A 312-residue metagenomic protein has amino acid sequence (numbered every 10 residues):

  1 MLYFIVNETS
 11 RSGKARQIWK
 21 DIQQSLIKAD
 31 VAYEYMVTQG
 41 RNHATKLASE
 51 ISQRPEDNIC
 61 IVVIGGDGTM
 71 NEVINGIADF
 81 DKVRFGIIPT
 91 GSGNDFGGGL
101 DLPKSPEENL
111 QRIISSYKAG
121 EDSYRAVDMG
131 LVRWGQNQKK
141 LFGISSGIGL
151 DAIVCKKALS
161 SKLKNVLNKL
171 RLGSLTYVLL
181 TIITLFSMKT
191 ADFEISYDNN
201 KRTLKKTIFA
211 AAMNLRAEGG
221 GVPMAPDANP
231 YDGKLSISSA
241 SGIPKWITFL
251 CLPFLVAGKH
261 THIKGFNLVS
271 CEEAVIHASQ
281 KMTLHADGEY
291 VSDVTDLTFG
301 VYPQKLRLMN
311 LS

Functional and structural regions predicted by a protein language model:
M1-I61, N71, L110-R112: ATP/NTP phosphate-donor binding region
I5, I88, S238-A240: Short hydrophobic segments within beta-strands
E8, I64-G66, I88-T90: Glycine-rich beta-strand-to-loop/alpha-helix junction loops that act as flexible
A15, E72-N75, G97-G98, I153 (+3 more regions): Short glycine-/acidic-enriched loop or helix-start segments at secondary-structure transitions that form or flank
A15, Y197-L204, P223-S312: ATP/nucleoside-binding phosphotransfer catalytic cores, i.e., glycine-rich phosphate-binding loops
T69-D81: Short Gly/Thr/Asp-enriched flexible loops that form oxyanion-binding sites at enzyme active sites
D79-R84, G91-K206: Catalytic core of DAGKc-family lipid kinases
G147, D151, A211-A225: Glycine-rich phosphate/pyrophosphate-binding beta-alpha loops
